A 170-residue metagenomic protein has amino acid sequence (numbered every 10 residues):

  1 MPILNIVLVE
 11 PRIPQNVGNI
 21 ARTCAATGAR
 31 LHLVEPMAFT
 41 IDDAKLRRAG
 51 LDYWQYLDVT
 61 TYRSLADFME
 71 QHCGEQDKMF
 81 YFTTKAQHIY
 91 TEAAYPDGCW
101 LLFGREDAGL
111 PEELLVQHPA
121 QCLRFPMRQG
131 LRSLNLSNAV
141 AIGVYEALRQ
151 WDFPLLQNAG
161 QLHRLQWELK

Functional and structural regions predicted by a protein language model:
M1-K170: Post-transcriptional modification and biogenesis factors for structured RNAs of the translation apparatus
